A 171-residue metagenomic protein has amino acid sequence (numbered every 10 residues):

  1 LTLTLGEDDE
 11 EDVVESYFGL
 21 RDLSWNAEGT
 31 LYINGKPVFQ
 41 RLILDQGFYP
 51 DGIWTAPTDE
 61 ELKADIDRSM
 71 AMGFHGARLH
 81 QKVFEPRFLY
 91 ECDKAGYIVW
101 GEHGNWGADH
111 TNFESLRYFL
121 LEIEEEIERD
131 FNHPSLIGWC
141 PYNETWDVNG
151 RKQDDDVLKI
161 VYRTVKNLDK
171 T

Functional and structural regions predicted by a protein language model:
T2, G6-A108, N112-K159: Active-site-adjacent substrate/metal-binding segments within catalytic domains of carbohydrate-active enzymes
D156-T171: Extracellular glycoside hydrolase catalytic/binding regions
